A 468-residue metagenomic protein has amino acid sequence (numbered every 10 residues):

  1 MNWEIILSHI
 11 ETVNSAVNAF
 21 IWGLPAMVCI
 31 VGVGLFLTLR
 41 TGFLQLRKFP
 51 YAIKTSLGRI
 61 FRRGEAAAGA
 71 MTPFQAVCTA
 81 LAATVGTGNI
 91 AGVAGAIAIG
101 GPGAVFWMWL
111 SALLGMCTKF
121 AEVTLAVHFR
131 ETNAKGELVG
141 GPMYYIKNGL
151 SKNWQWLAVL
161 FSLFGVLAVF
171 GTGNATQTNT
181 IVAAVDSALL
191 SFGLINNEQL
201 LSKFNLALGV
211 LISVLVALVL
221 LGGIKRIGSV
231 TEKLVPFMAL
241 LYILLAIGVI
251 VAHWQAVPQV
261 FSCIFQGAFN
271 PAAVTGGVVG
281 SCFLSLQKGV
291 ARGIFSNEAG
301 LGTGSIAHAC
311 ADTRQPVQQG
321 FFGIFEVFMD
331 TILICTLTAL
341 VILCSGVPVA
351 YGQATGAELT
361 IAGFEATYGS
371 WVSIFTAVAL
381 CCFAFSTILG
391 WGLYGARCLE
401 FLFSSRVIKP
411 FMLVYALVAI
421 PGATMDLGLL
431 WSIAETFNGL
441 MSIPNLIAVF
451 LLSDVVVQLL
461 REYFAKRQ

Functional and structural regions predicted by a protein language model:
M1-T87, I97-A104, G115, I420 (+1 more regions): N-terminal alpha-helical transmembrane segments of multi-pass membrane transport and channel/translocase proteins
H9, R40-Q45, G88-V93, G171-I181 (+6 more regions): Transmembrane helix-loop junctions in multi-pass membrane proteins
C29-F36, T41-I53, T178-V185, K203-F265 (+3 more regions): Membrane-interface loop-to-helix entry segments
L37-T38, S111-G136, M143, K147-N179 (+2 more regions): Helix-loop-helix module between adjacent transmembrane segments
F43-M71, G95-V105, W109, C117-K152 (+4 more regions): Flexible loop linkers connecting adjacent transmembrane helices in multi-pass alpha-helical membrane transporters
R63-A70, G101-L110, N148-L160, G193-K203 (+2 more regions): Membrane-interface alpha-helices at helix entry/exit sites of multi-pass transporters
G64-I99, L125-G149, L160-V166, V279-F328: Alpha-helical membrane segments and immediately flanking helix-loop junctions that form or couple to the substrate/ion
F120-A134, I247-C263, P271-G277, C310-T313 (+2 more regions): Extracellular/periplasmic helix-exit of transmembrane alpha-helices
